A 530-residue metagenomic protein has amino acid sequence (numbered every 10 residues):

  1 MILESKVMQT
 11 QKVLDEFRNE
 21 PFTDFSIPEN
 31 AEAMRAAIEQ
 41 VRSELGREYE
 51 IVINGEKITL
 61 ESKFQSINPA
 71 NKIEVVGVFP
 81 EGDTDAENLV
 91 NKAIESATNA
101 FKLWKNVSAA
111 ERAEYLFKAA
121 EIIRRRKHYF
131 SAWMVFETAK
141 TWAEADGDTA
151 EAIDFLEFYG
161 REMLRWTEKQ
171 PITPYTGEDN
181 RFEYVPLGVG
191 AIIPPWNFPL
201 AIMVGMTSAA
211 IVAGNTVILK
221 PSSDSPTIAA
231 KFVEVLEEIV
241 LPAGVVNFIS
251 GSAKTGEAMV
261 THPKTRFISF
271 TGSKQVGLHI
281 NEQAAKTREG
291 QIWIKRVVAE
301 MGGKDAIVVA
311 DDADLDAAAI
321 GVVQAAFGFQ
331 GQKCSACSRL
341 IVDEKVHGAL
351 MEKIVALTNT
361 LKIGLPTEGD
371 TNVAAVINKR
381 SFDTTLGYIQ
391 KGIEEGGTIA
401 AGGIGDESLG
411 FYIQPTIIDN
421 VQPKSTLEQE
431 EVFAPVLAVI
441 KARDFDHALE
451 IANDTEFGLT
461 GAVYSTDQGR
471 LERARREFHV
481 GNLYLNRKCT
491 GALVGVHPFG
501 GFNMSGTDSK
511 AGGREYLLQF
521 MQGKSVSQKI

Functional and structural regions predicted by a protein language model:
M1-K6, N71-G77, N99, K105-E114 (+9 more regions): Conserved C-terminal structural/oligomerization subdomain of aldehyde/semialdehyde dehydrogenase
M1-V76: Hydrophobic face of amphipathic alpha-helices that form TPR/SEL1-like repeat modules and related alpha-solenoid
G55, I73, A97, R112 (+11 more regions): Residue-level signal for inorganic ion chemistry
I67, K72-T167: Glycine-rich loop-to-alpha-helix module at the N-terminal edge of alpha/beta enzyme cores
P80, K105, T138, F248 (+4 more regions): A structural signal for short, well-ordered beta-strand elements
F101, K105, A120-K127, S131 (+19 more regions): Structural signal for hydrophobic packing residues in well-ordered secondary-structure cores of soluble enzyme domains
V135, M163-A317, A442, D508: Rossmann-like NAD(P) dinucleotide-binding subdomain of oxidoreductase/dehydrogenase enzymes
V235-V240, Q275-Q422, L485, Q522 (+1 more regions): ALDH superfamily catalytic-core signature
